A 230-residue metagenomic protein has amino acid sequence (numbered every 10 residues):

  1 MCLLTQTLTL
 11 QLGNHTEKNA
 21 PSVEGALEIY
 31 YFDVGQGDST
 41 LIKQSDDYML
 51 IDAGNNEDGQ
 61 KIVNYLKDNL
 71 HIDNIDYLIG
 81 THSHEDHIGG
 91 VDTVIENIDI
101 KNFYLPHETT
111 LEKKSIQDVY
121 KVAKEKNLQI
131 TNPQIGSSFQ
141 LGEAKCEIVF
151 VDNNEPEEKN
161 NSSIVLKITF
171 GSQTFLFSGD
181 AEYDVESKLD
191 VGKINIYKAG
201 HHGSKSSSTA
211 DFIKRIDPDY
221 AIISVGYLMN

Functional and structural regions predicted by a protein language model:
C2-N230: Non-globular, low-confidence helical/coil segments that flank catalytic cores
